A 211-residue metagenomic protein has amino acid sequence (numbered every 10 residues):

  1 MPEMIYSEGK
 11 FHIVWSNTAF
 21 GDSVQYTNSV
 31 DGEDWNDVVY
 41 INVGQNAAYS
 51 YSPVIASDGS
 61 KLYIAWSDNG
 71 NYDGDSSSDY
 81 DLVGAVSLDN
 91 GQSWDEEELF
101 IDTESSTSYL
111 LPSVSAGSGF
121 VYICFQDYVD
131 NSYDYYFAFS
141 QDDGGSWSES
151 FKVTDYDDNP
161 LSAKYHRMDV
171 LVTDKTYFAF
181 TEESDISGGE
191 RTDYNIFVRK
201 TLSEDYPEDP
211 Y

Functional and structural regions predicted by a protein language model:
M1-Y211: Extracellular, repeat-based ectodomains that mediate carbohydrate processing or recognition
